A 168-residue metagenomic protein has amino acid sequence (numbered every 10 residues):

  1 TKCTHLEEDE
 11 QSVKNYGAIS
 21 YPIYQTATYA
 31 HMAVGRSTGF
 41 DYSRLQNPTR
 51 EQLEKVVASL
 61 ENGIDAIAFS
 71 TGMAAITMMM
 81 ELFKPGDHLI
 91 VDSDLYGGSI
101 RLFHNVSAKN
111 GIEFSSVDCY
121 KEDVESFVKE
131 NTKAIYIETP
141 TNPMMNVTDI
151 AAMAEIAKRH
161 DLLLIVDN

Functional and structural regions predicted by a protein language model:
T1-I19, I23: Short conserved active-site loop signatures built around small residues
G17, V57, A75, L89 (+3 more regions): Buried hydrophobic positions in well-ordered alpha/beta secondary-structure cores of metabolic enzymes
Q25, I67-F69, V91, S116-D118 (+2 more regions): General beta-strand structural signal in soluble alpha/beta enzymes
T28-T77, E81-L82, G98-N105: Conserved N-terminal alpha-helix of the aminotransferase class I/II PLP-enzyme fold
F83-T139, E155, R159: PLP-dependent aminotransferase-like
P140-L163: Active-site core of PLP-dependent enzymes with the aminotransferase class I/II
